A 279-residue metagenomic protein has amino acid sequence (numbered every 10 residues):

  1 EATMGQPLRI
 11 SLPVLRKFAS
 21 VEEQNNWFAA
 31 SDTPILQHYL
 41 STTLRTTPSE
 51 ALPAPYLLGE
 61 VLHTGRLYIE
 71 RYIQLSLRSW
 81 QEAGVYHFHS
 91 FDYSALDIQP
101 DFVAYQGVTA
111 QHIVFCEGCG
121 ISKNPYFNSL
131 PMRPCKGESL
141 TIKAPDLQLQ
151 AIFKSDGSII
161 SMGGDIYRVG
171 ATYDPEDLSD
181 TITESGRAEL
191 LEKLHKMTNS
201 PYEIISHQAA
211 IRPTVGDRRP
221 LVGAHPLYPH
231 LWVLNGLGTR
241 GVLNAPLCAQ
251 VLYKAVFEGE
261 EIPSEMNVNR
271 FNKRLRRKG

Functional and structural regions predicted by a protein language model:
A2-E82: Flavin (FAD/FMN) cofactor-binding and adjacent substrate-gating region of FAD-dependent oxidoreductase domains
A2-R9, G84, S200-E203, E260-S264: Surface-exposed helix-capping loop/turn segments at secondary-structure junctions
A2-T3, S79, C116, V251 (+2 more regions): Active-site catalytic microenvironments for nucleophilic, acid-base chemistry
P7-R9, H112-P229: Active-site substrate-recognition segment that forms the wall of the catalytic cavity or substrate channel
L15, H87, V114, W232-L234: Hydrophobic/aromatic beta-strand patches that form the interior of the parallel beta-sheet core in alpha/beta enzyme
G59-H112, C116-E117: Helical element adjacent to the flavin cofactor pocket in flavoenzyme catalytic cores
E203-G279: C-terminal catalytic lobe of FAD-dependent flavoproteins
